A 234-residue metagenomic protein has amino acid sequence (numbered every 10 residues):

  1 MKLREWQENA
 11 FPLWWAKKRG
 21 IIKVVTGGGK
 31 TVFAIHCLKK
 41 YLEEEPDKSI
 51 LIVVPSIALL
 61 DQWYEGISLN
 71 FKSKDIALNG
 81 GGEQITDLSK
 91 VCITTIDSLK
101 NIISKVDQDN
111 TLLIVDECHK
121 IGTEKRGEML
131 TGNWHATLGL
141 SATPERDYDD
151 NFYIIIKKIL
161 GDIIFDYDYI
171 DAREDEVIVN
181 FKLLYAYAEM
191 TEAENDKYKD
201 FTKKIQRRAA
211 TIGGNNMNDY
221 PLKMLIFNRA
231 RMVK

Functional and structural regions predicted by a protein language model:
M1-K23: Conserved pre-motif I regulatory segment
W14, F33-Y41, W63, M129: Hydrophobic residues on the short alpha-helix immediately C-terminal to a glycine-rich phosphate/catalytic loop
K17-L38: Walker A/P-loop
I50, A58-G82: Conserved helix-turn-beta segment of the N-terminal RecA-like "Helicase ATP-binding" lobe in SF1/SF2 helicases
G81-L112, G122-M129: Conserved helix/coil segment N-terminal to the catalytic DExD/H
H119-F181: Post-DEXD/H (motif II) to motif III coupling segment of the RecA-like Helicase ATP-binding lobe
I178-N215: Inter-lobe connector of SF1/SF2 helicase motors
A209-K234: Conserved helicase/translocase motor-coupling segment
